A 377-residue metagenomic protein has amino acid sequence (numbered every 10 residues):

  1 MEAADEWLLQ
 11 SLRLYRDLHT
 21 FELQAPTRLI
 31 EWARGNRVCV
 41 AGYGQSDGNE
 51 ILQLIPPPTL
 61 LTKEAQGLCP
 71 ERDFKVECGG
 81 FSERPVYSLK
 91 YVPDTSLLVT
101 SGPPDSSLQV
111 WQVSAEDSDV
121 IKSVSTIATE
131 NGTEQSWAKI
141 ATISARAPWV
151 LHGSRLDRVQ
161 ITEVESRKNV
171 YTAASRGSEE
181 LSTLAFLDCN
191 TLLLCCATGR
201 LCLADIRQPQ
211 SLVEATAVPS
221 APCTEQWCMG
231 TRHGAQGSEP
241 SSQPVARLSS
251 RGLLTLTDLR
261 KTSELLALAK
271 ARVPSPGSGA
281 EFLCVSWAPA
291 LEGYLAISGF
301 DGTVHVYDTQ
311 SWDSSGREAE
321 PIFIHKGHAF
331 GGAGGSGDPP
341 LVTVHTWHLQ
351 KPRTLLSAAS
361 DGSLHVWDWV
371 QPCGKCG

Functional and structural regions predicted by a protein language model:
M1-F21, E31-G80, S101-T129, E163-S166: Beta-propeller domains
R16-F21, K75-G79, V124-N131, K168-A174 (+4 more regions): A short beta-strand motif characteristic of beta-propeller blades
A25-W32, R84-Y91, E130-I143, R176-F186 (+3 more regions): Canonical WD40 repeat/beta-propeller blade segments in eukaryotic WD-repeat proteins
N36-V40, T95-T100, A145-L151, C189-L194 (+4 more regions): Structural hallmark of WD40 beta-propellers
Y43-G44, S101-P104, G153-L156, C195-T198 (+4 more regions): Conserved strand-to-loop turn within each blade of WD40 beta-propeller repeats
N49-I55, L108-V113, V159-V164, L201-D205 (+3 more regions): WD40-repeat beta-propellers
Q112-W149, G153-D157, R167-S182: Asp-box/WD-like beta-propeller blade repeats and closely related beta-sheet repeat scaffolds
S238-G377: Structured C-terminal portions of repeat-based eukaryotic scaffold domains
